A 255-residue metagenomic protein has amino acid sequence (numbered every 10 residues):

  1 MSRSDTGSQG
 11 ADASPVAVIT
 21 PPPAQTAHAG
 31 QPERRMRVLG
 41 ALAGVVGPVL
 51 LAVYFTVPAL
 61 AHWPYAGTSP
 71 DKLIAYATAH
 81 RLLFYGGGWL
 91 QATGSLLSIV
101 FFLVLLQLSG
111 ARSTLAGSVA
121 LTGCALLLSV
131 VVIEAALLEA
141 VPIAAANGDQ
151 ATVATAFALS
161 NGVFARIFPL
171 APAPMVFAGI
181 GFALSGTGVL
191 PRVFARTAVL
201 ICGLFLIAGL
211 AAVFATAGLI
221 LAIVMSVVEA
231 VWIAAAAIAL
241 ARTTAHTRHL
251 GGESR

Functional and structural regions predicted by a protein language model:
S2-R255: Hydrophobic, aromatic-enriched alpha-helical segments typical of multi-pass transmembrane helices
